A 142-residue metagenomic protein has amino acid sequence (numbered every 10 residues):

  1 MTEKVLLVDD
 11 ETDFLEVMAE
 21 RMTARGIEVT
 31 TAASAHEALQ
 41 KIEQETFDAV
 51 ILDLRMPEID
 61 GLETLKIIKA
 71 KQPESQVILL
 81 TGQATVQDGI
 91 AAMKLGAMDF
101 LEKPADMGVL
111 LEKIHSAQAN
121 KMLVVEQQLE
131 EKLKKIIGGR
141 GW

Functional and structural regions predicted by a protein language model:
T12-T30: Two-component/phosphorelay signaling modules centered on CheY-like receiver
T31-Q40, G61: Helix N-cap/capping motif at the beta->alpha junctions
Q40, L62-E74: Short amphipathic alpha-helix used as the core "switch/output" element in two-component signaling
M56: Receiver (REC) domain active-site loop signature in two-component systems and cognate sites in sensor histidine kinases
M98: Short, glycine/charged-rich "phosphate-handling" switch motifs in NTP-dependent and phosphotransfer domains
A105-H115: C-terminal output helix
A119-W142: CheY-like receiver
